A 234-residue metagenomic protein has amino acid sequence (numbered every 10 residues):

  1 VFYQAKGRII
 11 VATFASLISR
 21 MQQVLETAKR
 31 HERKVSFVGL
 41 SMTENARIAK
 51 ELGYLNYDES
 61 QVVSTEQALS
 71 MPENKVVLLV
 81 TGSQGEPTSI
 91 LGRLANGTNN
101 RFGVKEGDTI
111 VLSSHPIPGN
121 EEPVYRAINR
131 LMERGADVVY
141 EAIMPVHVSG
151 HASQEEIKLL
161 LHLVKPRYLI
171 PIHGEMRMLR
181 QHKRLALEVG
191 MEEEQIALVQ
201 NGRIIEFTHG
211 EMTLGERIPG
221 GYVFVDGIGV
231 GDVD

Functional and structural regions predicted by a protein language model:
V1-D234: Acidic/His-rich, metal-assisted hydrolase cores and their charged scaffolds
